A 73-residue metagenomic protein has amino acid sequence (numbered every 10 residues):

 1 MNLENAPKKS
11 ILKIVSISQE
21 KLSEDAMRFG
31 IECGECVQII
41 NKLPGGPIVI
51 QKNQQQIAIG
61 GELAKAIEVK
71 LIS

Functional and structural regions predicted by a protein language model:
M1-S73: Compact, glycine-rich, soluble single-domain proteins
